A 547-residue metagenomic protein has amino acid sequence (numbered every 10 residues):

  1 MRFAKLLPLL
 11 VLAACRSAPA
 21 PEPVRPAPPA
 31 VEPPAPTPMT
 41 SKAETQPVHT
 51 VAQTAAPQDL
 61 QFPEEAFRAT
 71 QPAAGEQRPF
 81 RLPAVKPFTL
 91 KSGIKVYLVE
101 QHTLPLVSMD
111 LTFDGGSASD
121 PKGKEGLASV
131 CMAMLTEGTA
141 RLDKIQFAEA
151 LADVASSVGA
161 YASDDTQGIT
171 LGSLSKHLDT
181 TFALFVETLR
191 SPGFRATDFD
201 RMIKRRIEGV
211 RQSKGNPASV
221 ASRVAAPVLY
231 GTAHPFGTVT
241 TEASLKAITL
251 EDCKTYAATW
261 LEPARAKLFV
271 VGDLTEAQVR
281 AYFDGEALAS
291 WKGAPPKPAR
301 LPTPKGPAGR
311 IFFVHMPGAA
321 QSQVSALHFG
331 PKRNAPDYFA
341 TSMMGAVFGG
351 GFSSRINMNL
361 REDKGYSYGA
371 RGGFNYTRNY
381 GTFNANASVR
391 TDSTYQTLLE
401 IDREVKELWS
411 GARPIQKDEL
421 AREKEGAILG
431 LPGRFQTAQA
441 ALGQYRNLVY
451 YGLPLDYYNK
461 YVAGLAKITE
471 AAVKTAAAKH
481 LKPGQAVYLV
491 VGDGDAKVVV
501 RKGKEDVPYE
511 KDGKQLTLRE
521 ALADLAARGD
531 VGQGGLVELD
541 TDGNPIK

Functional and structural regions predicted by a protein language model:
L12-A14: C-terminal motif of bacterial Sec signal peptides marking the signal peptidase cleavage site
R16-A18, E137-L142, L171-I203, G351 (+3 more regions): M16/insulysin-pitrilysin zinc metalloprotease superfamily fold
V24-P29, P34, P38-E65, F147-Y256 (+4 more regions): Acidic/histidine-enriched segments that form metal/cofactor-coordinating and catalytic pocket/exosite environments
H49-F62, E262, K267-K332, G492 (+2 more regions): An aromatic/glycine/proline-enriched structural segment found at the starts of mature extracellular/organellar domains
F62-F88, G209, P227-A266, P298-T303 (+4 more regions): Histidine-acidic residue clusters that define the catalytic metal-binding segment of zinc metallopeptidase domains
S108-G172, G215, G237-V239, G351-G369 (+1 more regions): M16/MPP (pitrilysin/insulinase) zinc-metallopeptidase core fold and M16-derived inactive scaffolds
R205-V224, P302-Q321, M358-S367, G411-G464 (+3 more regions): Short acidic/His-enriched helical or mixed secondary-structure segments at domain edges of catalytic enzymes and some
S222-R223, A233, L250-E286, G484-A486: Non-catalytic, conformational "gating/processing" segments within enzyme and secreted inhibitor domains
